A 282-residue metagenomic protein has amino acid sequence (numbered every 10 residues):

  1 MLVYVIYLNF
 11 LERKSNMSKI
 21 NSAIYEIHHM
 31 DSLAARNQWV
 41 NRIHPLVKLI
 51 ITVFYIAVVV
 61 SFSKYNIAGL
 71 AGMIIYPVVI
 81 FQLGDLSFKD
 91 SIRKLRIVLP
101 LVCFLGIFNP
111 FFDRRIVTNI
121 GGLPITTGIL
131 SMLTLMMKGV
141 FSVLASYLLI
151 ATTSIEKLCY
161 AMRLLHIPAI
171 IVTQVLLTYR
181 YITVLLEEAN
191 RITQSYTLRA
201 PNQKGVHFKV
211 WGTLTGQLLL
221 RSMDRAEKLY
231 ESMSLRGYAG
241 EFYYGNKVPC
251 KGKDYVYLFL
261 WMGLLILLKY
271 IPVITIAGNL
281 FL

Functional and structural regions predicted by a protein language model:
V5-Y65, I74-Q82, E187-L282: Transmembrane alpha-helix interface motif
L49-I50, L70-A71, L95, L99 (+2 more regions): Hydrophobic alpha-helical transmembrane segments
S63, G84-D85, F112-D113, S154 (+1 more regions): Short helix-capping/hinge motifs at transmembrane helix termini and TM-loop junctions
Y65-G72, D90-S91: Short, aromatic-rich membrane-interface segments at the entry and exit of alpha-helical transmembrane domains
N66, S87-F88, P168-I171: Membrane-helix interface segments
D85-R93: Membrane-interface helix-boundary motifs at transmembrane edges
I92-P201: Juxtamembrane/interface alpha-helical elements of multi-pass membrane proteins
